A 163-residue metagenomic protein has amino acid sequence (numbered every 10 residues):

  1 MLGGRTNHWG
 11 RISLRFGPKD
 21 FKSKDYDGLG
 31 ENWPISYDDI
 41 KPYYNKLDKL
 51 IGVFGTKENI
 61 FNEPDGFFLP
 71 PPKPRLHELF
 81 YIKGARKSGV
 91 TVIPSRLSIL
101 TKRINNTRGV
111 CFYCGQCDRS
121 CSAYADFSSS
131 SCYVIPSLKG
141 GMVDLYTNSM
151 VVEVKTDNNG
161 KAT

Functional and structural regions predicted by a protein language model:
M1-R11: Conserved phosphate/anionic-ligand binding catalytic regions in large, soluble enzymes, centered on
L2, F21, C111: Short clusters of hydrophobic/aromatic residues that line enzyme substrate/ligand-binding pockets
L2, G141, N158: Short, ordered coil/turn segments that flank beta-strands lining enzyme active or ligand-binding pockets
I12, K24-N148: Conserved redox-cofactor binding core of oxidoreductases
F16, L100-R103, V152-K155: Flexible loop/turn segments at secondary-structure boundaries
G17-D25: Cytochrome P450 core scaffold surrounding the K-helix E-X-X-R motif and the conserved "meander" helix-loop region
M150-T163: Conserved beta-strand-loop-beta-strand element in the redox core of flavoprotein oxidoreductases
